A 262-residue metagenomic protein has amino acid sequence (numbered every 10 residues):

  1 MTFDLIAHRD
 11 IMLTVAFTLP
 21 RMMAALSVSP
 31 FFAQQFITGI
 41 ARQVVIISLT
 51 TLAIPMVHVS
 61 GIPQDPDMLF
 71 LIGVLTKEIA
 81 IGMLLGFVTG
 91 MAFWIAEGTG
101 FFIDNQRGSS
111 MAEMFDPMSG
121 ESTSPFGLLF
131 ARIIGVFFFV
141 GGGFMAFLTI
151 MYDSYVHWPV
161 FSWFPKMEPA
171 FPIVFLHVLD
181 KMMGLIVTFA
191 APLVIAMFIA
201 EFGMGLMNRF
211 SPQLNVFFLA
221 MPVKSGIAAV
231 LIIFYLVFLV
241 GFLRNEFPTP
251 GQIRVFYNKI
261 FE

Functional and structural regions predicted by a protein language model:
M1-E262: Hydrophobic alpha-helical segments and their helix-loop boundaries in membrane and membrane-proximal proteins
